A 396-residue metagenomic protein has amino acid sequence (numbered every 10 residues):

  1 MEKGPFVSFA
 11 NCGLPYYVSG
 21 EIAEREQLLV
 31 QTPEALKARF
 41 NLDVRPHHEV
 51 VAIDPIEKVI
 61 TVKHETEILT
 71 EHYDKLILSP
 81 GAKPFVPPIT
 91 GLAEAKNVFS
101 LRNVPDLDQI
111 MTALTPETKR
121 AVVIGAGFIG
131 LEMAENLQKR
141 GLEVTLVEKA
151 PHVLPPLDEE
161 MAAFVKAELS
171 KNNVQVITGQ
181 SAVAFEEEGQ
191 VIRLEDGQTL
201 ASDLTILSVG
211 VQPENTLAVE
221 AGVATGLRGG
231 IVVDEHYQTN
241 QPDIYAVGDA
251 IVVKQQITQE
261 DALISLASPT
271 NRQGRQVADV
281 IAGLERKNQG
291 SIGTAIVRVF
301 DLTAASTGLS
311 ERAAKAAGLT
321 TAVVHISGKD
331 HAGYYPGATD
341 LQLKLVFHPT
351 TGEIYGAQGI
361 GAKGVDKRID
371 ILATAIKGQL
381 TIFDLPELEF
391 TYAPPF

Functional and structural regions predicted by a protein language model:
M1-D43, H47, F128, A134-L157 (+3 more regions): Beta1-alpha1 glycine-rich phosphate/pyrophosphate-binding loop at the start of Rossmann-like nucleotide-binding domains
L28-L29, R120-V122, F128-A184, I264-T270 (+1 more regions): Rossmann-like dinucleotide-binding cores of NAD(P)H-dependent redox enzymes
R45-H64, T70-E71, K139-V233: A Rossmann-like FAD-binding core segment of flavoenzymes
V50, H72-G81, I124, L200-G210 (+2 more regions): Short hydrophobic core segments
K75-R140, Q175-V176, L227, V233-E235: Glycine-rich dinucleotide-binding loop and its adjacent helix/turn
E94-E117, G189-R193, T199-Q276: FAD-site-proximal beta/loop scaffold in flavoenzymes
A250-K363, P394: Mid-to-C-terminal Rossmann-like scaffold of FAD/NAD(P)H-dependent oxidoreductases
G378-F396: Cysteine/selenocysteine-centered motifs that mediate thiol-based redox chemistry or coordinate metal-sulfur cofactors
